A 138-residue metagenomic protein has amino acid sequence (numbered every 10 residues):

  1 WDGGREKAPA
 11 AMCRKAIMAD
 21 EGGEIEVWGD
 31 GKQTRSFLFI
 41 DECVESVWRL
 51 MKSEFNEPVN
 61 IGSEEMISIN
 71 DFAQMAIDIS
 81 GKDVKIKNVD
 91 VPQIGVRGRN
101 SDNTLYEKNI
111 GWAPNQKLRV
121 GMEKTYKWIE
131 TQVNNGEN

Functional and structural regions predicted by a protein language model:
W1-C13, T34: Flexible, glycine-rich beta-alpha linker
M18-N138: C-terminal substrate-binding subdomain of Rossmann-fold SDR/epimerase-dehydratase oxidoreductases
